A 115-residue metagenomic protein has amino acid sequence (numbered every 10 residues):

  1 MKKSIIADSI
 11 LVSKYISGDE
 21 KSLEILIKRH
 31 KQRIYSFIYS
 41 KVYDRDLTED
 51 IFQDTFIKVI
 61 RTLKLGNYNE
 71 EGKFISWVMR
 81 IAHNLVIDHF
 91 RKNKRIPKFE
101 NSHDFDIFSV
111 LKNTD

Functional and structural regions predicted by a protein language model:
M1-S13: Extreme N-terminal regulatory/targeting segments of RNA polymerase sigma factors
K2, I16-I25, Y35-D54: Short, charged helix-capping/linker segments at alpha-helix termini
S4-I5, I96-D115: Internal acidic/polar
I16-S17, F56-K73, N93: Sigma70-family region 2
I34, I38, V42, V59-L63 (+1 more regions): Hydrophobic recognition helices of helix-based DNA-binding modules
S36, D50-I57, G72-N84: Structural recognition of an alpha-helix C-terminal capping motif at a helix-to-coil junction
L65, N69, R80-E100: Arg/Lys-rich amphipathic alpha helix in sigma70-family domain 2
